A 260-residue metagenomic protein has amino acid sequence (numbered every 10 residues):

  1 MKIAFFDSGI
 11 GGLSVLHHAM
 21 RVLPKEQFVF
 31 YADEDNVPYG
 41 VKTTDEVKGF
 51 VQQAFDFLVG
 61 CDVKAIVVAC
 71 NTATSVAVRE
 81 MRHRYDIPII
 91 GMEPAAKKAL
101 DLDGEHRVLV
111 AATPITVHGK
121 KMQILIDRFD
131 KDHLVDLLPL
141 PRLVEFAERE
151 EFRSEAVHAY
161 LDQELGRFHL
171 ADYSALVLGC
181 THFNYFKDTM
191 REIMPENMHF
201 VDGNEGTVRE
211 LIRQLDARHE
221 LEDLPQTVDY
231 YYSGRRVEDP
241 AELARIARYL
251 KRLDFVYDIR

Functional and structural regions predicted by a protein language model:
M1-R260: Non-catalytic structural scaffold of enzyme domains
